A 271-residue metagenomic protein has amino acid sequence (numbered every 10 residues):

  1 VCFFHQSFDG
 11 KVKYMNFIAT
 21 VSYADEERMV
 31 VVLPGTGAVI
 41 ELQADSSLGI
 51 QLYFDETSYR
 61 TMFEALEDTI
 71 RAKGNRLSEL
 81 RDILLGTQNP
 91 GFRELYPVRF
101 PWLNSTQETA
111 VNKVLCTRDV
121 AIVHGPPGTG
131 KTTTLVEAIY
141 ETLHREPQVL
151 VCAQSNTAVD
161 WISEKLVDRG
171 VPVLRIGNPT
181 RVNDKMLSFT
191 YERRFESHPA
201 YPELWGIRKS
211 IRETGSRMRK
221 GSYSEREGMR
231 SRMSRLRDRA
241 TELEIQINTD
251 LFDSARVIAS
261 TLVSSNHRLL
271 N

Functional and structural regions predicted by a protein language model:
V1-N112, D168, K185-E213: Pre-ATPase regulatory/linker segments immediately N-terminal to the P-loop/RecA-like helicase/translocase core
F4, H124-P126, C152-Q154, I176 (+1 more regions): Generic beta-strand/beta-sheet core signal
F17-I18, E108-T109, A158-I162, L243-Q246 (+1 more regions): Eukaryotic intrinsically disordered and solvent-exposed regulatory patches
R81, L85-Q88, F92-F100, L187 (+1 more regions): Conserved helicase NTPase catalytic core signature
F100-D119, T133-T134, S260: N-terminal pre-P-loop "Q-motif" helix
T117-V123, E146-Q148: Pre-Walker A (Motif I) flank of P-loop NTPase domains
T129, T134, A138-V167, L174-G177: Conserved RecA-like ASCE P-loop NTPase motor core of nucleic-acid helicases/translocases
N156-A158, T180-V182, S264-S265: Conserved nucleotide-binding/hydrolysis micro-motifs of P-loop NTPases
